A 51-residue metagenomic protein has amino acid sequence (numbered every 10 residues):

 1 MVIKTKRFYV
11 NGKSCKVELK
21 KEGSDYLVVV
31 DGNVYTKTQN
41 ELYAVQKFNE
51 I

Functional and structural regions predicted by a protein language model:
M1-G12, L42-Q46, E50: Negatively charged, low-complexity tracts enriched in Asp/Glu with abundant Ser/Thr
T5-R7, K16, T36: Short, flexible coil/linker segments at or flanking structured domains
G12-V34, I51: Short aromatic-glycine-(Arg/Gly/Cys) micro-motifs in beta-strand/loop hairpins
V29-Y43, K47: A short, exposed loop/beta-hairpin motif centered on an aromatic-Gly-Thr core
